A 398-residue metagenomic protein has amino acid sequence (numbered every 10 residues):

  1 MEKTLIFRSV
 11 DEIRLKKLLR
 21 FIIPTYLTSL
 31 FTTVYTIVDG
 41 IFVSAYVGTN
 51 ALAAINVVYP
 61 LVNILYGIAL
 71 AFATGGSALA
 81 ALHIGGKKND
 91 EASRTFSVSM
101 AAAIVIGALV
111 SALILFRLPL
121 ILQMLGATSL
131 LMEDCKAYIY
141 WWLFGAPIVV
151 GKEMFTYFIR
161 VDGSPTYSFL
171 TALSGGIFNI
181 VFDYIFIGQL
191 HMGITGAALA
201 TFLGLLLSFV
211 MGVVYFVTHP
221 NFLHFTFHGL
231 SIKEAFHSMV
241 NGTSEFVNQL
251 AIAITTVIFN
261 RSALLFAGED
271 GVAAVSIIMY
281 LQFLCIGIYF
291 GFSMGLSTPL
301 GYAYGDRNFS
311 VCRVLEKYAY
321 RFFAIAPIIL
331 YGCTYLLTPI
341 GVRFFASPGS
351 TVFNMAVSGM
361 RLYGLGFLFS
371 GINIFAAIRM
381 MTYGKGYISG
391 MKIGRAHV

Functional and structural regions predicted by a protein language model:
M1-I22, A80-P147, Q189-T243, L300-G366 (+1 more regions): Short alpha-helical transmembrane segments in multi-pass integral membrane proteins
S9-V47, P60-G75, L79, I104-S111 (+4 more regions): N-terminal transmembrane alpha-helices
R20-D39, W141, G175, G204-S208 (+3 more regions): Transmembrane helical elements of multi-pass membrane transporters/channels
V34-A53, L122-S129, I185-M192, A253-L284 (+2 more regions): Helix-terminus/linker motif at the lipid-water interface of multi-pass membrane proteins
L52-A112, V149-S168, A274-T338, S370-S389: Small-residue-rich hydrophobic transmembrane alpha-helices
Y59-V62, I106, S174-N179, A200-S208 (+3 more regions): Transmembrane alpha-helical core residues of multi-pass small-molecule transporters, especially secondary transporters
I114, Y157, D183, I187 (+6 more regions): Structural signal for membrane-spanning alpha-helices in multi-pass inner-membrane proteins, emphasizing helix cores
K392-V398: Residue-level detector of conserved catalytic or cofactor/ligand-binding positions in enzyme active sites
